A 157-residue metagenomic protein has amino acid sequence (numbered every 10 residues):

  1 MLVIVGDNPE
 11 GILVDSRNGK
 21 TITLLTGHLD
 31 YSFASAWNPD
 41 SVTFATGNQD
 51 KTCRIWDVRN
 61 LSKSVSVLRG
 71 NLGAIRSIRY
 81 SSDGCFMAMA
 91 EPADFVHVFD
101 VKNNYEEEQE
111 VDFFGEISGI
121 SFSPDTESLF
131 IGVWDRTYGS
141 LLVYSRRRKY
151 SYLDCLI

Functional and structural regions predicted by a protein language model:
M1-I157: WD40-repeat beta-propeller superdomains and closely related acidic/aromatic-rich repeat-like regions
